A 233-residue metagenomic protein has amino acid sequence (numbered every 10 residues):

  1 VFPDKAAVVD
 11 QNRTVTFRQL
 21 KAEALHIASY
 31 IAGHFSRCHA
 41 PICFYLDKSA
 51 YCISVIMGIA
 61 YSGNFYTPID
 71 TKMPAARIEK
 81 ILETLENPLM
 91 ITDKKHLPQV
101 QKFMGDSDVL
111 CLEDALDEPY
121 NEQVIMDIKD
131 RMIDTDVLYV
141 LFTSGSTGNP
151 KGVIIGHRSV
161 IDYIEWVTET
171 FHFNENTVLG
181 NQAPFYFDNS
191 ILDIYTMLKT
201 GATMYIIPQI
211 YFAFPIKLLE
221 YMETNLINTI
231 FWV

Functional and structural regions predicted by a protein language model:
V1-I161, F171-H172, G201: Carrier-protein-dependent adenylate-forming modules in NRPS/ANL systems
Q11, V140, Q182-A183, I207 (+1 more regions): Short hydrophobic "strand-cap" motifs at the C-terminus of beta-strands
L46-S49, D70, A183-S190, I210: Conserved AMP-binding
T71, P88, D117-P119, I207-Q209 (+3 more regions): Short, surface-exposed, polar/charged, turn-prone segments marking secondary-structure boundaries
T92, C111, I155, Q182 (+2 more regions): A conserved hydrophobic position in a structured secondary element of the catalytic/binding core that shapes
K151-G180, D188-T229: Conserved AMP-binding/adenylation subdomain of ANL enzymes
